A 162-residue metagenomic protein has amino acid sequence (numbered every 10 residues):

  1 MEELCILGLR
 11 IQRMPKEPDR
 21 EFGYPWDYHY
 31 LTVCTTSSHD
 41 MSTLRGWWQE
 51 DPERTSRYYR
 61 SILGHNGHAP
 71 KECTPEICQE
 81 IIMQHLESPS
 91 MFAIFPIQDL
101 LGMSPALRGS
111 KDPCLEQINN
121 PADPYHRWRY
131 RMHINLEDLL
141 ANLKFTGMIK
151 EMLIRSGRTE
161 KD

Functional and structural regions predicted by a protein language model:
M1-D162: Catalytic cores of glycan-processing enzymes that make or break glycosidic bonds
